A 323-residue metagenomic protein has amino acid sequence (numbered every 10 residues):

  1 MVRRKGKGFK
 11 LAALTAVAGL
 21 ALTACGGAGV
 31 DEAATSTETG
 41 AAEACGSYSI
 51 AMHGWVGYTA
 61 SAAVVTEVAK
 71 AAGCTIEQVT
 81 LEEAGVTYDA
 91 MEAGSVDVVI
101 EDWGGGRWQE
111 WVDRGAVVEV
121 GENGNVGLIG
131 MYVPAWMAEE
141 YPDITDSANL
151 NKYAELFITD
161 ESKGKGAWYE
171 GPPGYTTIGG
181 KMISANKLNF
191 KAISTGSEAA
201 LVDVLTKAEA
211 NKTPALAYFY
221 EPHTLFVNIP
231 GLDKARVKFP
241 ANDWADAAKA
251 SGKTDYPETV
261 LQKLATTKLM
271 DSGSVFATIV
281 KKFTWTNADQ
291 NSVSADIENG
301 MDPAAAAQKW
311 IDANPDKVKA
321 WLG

Functional and structural regions predicted by a protein language model:
A24-S36: Bacterial lipoprotein signal-peptidase II cleavage site
E43-G57, C74-T80, K165-W168, V280: Short, well-ordered beta-strand elements
A44-S47, G57-T59, Y175-K191, T195-K212 (+1 more regions): An extracytoplasmic/periplasmic, membrane-proximal ligand-sensing/linker region
W55-V56, C74-D89, I193-V204: Short helix-initiation/N-cap motifs at beta->coil->alpha
A62, T66, E82-V117, V202-K207 (+1 more regions): Pocket-flanking alpha-helical
A90, V96-I100, Y169-A245: Ligand-binding pocket segment of bilobal, Venus flytrap-like solute-binding proteins
V117-W168: A conserved helix-loop-strand patch within extracytoplasmic ligand-binding domains of the periplasmic binding
I129-E139, G252, T259-S272, A295-D296: A bilobed periplasmic-binding-protein/Venus flytrap-type ligand-binding module shared by bacterial periplasmic
